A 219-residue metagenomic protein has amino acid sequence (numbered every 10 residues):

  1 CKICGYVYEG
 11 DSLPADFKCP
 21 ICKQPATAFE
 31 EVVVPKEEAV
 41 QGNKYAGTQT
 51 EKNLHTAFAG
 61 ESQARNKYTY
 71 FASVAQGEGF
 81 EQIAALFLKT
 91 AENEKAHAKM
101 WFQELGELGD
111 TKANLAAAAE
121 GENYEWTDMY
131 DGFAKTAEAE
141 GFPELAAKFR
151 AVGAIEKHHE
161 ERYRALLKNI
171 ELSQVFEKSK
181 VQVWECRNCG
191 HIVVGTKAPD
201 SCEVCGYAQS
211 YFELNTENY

Functional and structural regions predicted by a protein language model:
K2-I3, V7-Y219: Non-heme di-metal
